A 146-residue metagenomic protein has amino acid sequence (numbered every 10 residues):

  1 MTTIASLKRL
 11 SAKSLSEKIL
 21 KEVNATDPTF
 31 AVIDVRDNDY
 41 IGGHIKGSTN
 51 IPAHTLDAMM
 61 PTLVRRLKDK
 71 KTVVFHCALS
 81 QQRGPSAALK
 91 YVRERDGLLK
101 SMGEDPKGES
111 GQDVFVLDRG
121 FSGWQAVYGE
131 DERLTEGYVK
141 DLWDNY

Functional and structural regions predicted by a protein language model:
T2-K21, T26-A31, V35-V73, Q82-Y146: Rhodanese-like catalytic fold shared by cysteine-dependent sulfurtransferases and DSP/PTP-type phosphatases
H76: Short, surface-exposed ligand- or partner-binding patches at beta-edge/loop junctions that are enriched in aromatics
